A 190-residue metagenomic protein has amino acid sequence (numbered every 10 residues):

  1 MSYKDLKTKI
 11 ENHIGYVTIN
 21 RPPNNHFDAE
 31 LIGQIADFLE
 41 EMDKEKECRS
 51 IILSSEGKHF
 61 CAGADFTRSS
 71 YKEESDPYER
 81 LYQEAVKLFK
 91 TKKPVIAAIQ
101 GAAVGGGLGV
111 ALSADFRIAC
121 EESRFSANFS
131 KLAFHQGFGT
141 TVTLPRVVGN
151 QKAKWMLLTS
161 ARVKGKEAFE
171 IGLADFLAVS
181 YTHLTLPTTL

Functional and structural regions predicted by a protein language model:
M1-E56: Conserved CoA-thioester-binding segment of acyl-CoA-metabolizing enzymes
K7, G33-Q34, E47, S54-K90 (+2 more regions): Glycine- (often His-adjacent) and acidic-residue-rich active-site loop that binds/positions the CoA thioester
V17, L53, D65, V110-A111 (+1 more regions): Hydrophobic/aromatic residues within transmembrane alpha-helices of multi-pass small-molecule transporters
E84, L88-K90, A98, V104-L158 (+1 more regions): CoA-thioester-processing core
P94: PIN/NYN-family metal-dependent endoribonuclease catalytic core
A161-E167: Acidic, divalent-metal-coordinating active-site segment for phosphoryl/phosphodiester hydrolysis, typified by short
F176-Y181: Short acidic-hydrophobic, aromatic-tinged amphipathic segments that line or gate anion-handling sites
H183-L190: Single conserved hydrophobic/aromatic residue that forms the stacking wall/gate of nucleotide- or nucleobase-binding
